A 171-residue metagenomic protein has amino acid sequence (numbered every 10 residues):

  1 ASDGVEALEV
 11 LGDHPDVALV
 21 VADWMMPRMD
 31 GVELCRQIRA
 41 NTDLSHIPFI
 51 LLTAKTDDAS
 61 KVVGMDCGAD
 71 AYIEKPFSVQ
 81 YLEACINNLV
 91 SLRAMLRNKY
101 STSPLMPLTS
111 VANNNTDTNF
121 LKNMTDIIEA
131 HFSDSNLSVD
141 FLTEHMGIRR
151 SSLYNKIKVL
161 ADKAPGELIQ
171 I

Functional and structural regions predicted by a protein language model:
S2-L19: Acidic, metal-coordinating helix/loop segments flanking the phosphotransfer/catalytic sites of two-component signaling
D3-E6, D30-L34: Acidic catalytic/metal-coordinating carboxylates
E9, E33, S45, T56-A71: Alpha4 helix (beta4-alpha4-beta5 surface) of REC/receiver domains from two-component response regulators
A18, M26-R28, R36, S45 (+1 more regions): The feature encodes the CheY-like receiver
I73-K75: A Lys-centered signature of the CheY-like receiver
F77-I86, V90: C-terminal output helix
N87-S103: The C-terminal output helix
